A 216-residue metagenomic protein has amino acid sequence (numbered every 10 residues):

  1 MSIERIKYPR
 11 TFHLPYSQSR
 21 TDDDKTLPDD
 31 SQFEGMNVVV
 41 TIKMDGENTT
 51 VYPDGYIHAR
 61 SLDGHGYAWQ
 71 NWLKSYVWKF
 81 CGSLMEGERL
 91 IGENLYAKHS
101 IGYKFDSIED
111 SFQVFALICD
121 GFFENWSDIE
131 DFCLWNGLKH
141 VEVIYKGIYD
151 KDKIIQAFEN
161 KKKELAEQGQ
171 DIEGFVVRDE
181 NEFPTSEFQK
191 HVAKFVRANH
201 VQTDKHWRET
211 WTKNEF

Functional and structural regions predicted by a protein language model:
M1-F216: Core nucleotide-handling region used for phosphoryl-transfer chemistry
